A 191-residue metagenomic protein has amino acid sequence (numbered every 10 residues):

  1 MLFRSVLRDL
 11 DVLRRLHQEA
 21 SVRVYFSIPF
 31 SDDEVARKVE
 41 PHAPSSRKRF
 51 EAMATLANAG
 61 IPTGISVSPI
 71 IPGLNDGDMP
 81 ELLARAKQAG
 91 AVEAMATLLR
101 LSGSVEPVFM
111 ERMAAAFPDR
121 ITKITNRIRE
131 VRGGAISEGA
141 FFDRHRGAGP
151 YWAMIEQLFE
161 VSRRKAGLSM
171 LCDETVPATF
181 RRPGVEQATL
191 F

Functional and structural regions predicted by a protein language model:
M1-L2: Short, small-residue-biased leader/transition segments that mark boundaries at the very start of proteins
V6, R49, M79: Aromatic/hydrophobic pocket-lining residues that form the small-molecule binding cavity in soluble enzyme cores
R8-L13, E81-L82: A short acidic, amphipathic alpha-helical/loop segment
L13-S21, A57: Acidic (Asp/Glu)-rich catalytic clusters
V22-F26, T63-V67, A94-A96: Hydrophobic faces of well-ordered beta-strands that scaffold small-molecule active sites in alpha/beta enzyme cores
S31-D33, E40-H42, L56-N75, L98-L101 (+1 more regions): Conserved strand-turn element in the central/C-terminal portion of the radical SAM core barrel that lines
H42-A54: Glycine-rich S-adenosyl-L-methionine
G77-F191: Auxiliary Fe-S-binding modules of radical SAM enzymes
